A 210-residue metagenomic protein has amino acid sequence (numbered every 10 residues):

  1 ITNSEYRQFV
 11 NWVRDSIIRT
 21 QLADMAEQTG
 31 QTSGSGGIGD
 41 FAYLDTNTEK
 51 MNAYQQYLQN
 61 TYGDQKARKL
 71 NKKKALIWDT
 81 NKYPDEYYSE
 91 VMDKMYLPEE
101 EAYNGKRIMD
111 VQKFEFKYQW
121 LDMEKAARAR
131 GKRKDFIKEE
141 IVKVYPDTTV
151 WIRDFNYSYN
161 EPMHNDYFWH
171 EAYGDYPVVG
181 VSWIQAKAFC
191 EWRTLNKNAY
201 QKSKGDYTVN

Functional and structural regions predicted by a protein language model:
I1-N210: Extended beta-strand/loop cores of jelly-roll/beta-sandwich
